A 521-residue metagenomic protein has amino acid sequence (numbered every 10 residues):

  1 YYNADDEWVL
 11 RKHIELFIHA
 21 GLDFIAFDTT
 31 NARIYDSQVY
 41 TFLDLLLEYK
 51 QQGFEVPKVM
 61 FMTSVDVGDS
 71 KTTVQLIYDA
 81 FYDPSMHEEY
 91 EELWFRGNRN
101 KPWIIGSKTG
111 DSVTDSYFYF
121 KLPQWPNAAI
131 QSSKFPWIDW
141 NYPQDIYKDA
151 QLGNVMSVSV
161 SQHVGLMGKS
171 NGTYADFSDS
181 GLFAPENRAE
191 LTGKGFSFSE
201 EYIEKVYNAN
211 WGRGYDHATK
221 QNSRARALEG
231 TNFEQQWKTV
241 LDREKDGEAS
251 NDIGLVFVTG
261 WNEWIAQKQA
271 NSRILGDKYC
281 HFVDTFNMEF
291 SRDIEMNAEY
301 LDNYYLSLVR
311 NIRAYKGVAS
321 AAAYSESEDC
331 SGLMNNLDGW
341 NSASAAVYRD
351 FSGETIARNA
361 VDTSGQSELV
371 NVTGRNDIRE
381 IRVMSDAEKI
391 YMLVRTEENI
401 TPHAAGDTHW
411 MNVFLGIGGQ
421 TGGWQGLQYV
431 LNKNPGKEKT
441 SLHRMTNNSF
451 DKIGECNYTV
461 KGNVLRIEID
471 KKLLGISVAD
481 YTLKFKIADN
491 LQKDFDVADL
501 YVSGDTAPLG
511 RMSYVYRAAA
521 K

Functional and structural regions predicted by a protein language model:
Y1-C330, T408, K452-G454, K461 (+2 more regions): Glycan-processing catalytic domains of CAZymes
F17, E263, M392, V413 (+1 more regions): Residue-level detector of buried hydrophobic side-chain packing in well-ordered secondary-structure elements
E55-P57, F61-P84, R349-Q366, N434-T446: Short, basic/low-complexity N-terminal boundary segments at the transition from targeting/disordered tails
D329-S441, D489-A498: Surface-exposed, glycine/proline- and aromatic-rich loop segments on solvent-exposed faces across compartments
R379-R382, I453-Y458: Beta-strand-rich interaction surfaces with strong enrichment in secreted/lumenal proteins
R444-G454: Short beta-strand and strand-turn-strand segments in soluble, beta-rich domains
V460-T506: Ser/Thr/Pro-rich, low-complexity mucin-like regions that serve as glycosylated stalks/linkers or repetitive adhesive
S513-K521: Mature N-terminal, pre-catalytic/accessory segment of carbohydrate-active enzymes
